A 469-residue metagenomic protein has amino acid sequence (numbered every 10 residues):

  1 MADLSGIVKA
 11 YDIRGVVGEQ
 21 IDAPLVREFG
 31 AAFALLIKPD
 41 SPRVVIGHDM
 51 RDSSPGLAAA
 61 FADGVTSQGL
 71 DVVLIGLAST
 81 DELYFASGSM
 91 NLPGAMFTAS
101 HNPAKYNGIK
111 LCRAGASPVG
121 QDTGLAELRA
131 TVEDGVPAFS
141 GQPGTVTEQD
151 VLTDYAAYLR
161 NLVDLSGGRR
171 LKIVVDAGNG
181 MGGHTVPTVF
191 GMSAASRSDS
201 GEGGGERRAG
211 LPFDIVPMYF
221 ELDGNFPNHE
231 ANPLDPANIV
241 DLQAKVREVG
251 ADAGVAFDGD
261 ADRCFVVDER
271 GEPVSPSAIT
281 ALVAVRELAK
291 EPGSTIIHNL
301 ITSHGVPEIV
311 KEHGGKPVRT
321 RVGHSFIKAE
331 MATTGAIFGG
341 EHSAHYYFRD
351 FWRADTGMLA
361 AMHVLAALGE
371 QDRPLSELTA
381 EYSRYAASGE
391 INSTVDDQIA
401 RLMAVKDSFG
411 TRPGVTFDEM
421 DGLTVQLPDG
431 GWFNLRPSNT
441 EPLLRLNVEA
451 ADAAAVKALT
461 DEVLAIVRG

Functional and structural regions predicted by a protein language model:
M1-F61, S67-Q68, E148-L171: An N-terminal, well-structured beta->alpha segment
S41-D49, K172-V174, S294-L300, I337: Short glycine-rich phosphate-binding loop at a beta-alpha junction
R43-N107, V189-S193, G210-V267: N-terminal small/polar loop signature for handling phosphorylated ligands or for N-terminal nucleophile
V72-D81, P273-P276, H298-N299, T320-R321: Active-site nucleophile and cofactor-binding loops and adjacent substrate-binding regions of central metabolic enzymes
K105, A114-Q121, E127-A130, D241-G314: Replace "Mg2+/Mn2+-dependent" with "divalent metal-dependent
N107-S193, G210-V249: Gly/Ser/Thr-enriched, mixed-charge loops and adjacent short helices that form phosphate/oxyanion-binding elements
A253, A289-G469: Phosphate-binding and adjacent anionic-ligand microenvironments
